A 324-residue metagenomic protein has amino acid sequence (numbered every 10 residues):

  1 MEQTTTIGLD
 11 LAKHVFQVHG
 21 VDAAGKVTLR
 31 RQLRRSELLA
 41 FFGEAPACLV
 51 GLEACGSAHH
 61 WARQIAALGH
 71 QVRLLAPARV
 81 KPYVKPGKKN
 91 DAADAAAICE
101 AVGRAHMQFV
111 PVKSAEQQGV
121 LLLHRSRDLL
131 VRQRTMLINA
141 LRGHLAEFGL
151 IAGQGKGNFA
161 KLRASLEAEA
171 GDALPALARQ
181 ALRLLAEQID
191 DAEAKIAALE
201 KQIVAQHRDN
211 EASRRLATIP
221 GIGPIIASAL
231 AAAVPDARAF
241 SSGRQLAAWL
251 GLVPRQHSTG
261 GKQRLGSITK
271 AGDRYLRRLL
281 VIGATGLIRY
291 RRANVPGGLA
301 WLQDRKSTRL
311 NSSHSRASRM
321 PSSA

Functional and structural regions predicted by a protein language model:
M1-R309, S322: A detector of single, family-specific signature residues that are central to catalytic or substrate-handling motifs
L310-A324: Positively charged, low-complexity/disordered segments
